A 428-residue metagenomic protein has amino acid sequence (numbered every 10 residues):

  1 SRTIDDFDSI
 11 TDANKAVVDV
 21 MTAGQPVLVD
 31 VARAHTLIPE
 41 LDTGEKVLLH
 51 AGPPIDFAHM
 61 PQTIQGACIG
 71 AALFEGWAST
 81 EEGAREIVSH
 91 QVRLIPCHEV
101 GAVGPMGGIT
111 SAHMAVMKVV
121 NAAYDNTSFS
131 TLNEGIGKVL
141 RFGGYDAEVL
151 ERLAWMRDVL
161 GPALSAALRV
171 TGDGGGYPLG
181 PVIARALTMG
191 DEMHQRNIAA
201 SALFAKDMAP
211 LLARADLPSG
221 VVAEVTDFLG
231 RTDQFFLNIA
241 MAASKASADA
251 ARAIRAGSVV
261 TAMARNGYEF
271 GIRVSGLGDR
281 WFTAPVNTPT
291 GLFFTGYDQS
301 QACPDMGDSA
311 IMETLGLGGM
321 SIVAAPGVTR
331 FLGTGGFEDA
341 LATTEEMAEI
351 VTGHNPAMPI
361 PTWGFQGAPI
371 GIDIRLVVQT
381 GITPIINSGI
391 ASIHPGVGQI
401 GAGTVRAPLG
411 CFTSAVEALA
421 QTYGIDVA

Functional and structural regions predicted by a protein language model:
S1-A428: Anaerobic metallocofactor- and corrinoid-dependent redox/one-carbon enzyme cores, especially those from methanogenesis
